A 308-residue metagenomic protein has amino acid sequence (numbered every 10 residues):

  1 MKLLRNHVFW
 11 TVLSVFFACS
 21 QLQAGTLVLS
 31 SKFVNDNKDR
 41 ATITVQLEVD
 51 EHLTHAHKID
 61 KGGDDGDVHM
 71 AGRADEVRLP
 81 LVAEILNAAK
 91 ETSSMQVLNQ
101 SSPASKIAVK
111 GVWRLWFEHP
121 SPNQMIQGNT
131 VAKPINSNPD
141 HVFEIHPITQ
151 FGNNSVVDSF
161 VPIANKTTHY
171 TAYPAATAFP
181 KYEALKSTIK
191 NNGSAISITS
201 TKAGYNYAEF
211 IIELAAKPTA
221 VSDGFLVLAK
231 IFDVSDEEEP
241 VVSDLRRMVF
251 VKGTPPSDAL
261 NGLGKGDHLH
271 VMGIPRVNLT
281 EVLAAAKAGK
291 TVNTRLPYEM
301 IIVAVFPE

Functional and structural regions predicted by a protein language model:
M1-T11: Bacterial N-terminal signal peptides that target proteins for export
L3, L22-A24: Intrinsic disorder/low-complexity segments enriched in polar/small residues
W10-S20: Bacterial N-terminal signal peptides
G25-E308: OB-fold and OB-like single-stranded nucleic-acid-recognition modules and their adjacent interaction interfaces
